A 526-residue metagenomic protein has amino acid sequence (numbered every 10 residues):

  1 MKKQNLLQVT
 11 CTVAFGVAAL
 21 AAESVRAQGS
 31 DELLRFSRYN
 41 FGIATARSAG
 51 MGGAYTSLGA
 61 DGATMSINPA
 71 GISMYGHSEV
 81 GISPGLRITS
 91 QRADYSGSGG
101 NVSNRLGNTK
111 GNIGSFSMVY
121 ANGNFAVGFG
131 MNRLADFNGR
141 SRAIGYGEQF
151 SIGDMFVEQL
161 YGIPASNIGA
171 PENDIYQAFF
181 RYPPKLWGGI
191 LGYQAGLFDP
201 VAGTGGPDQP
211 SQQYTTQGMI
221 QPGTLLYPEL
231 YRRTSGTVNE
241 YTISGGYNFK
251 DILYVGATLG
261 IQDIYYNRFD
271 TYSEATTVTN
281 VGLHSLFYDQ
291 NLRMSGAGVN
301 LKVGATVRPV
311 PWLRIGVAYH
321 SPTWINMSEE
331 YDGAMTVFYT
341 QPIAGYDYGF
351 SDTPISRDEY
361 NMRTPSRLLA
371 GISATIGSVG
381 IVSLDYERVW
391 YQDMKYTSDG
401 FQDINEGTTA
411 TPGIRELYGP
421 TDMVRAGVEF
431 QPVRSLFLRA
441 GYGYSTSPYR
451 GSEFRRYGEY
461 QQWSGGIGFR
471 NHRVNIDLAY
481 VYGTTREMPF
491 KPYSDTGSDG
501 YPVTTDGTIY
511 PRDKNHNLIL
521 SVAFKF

Functional and structural regions predicted by a protein language model:
M1-D31, F526: Bacterial Sec-dependent N-terminal signal peptides
K3, D94-R105, S494-G507: Low-complexity, polar-biased intrinsically disordered regions enriched in Pro/Ser/Thr/Gly
V17, L58, G76-E79, I252 (+1 more regions): Short secondary-structure junctions and interdomain/linker hinges
Q28-G42, S48-A49, A121-F526: Outer-membrane beta-barrel porins/channels
A46, L58-I67, I72-F150, N239: Outer-membrane beta-barrel translocator/receptor signature
G52: Residue-level detector of conserved, well-ordered beta-strand and adjacent loop positions that form binding/recognition
